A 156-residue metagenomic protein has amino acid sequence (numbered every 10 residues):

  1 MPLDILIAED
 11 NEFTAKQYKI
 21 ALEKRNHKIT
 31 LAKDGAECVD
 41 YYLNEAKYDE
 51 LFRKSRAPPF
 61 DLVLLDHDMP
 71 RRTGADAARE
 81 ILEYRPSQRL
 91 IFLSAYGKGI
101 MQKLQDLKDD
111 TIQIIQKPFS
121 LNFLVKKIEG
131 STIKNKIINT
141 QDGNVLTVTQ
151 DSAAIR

Functional and structural regions predicted by a protein language model:
E9: Conserved acidic carboxylate
E12-E37, L43, L121: Two-component/phosphorelay signaling modules centered on CheY-like receiver
K19, E37, F119-T132, K136 (+1 more regions): C-terminal output helix
L31-L62: Acidic, metal-coordinating helix/loop segments flanking the phosphotransfer/catalytic sites of two-component signaling
D34, T73-A77: Acidic catalytic/metal-coordinating carboxylates
D66: Active-site residues of response regulator receiver
P70: The feature encodes the CheY-like receiver
L93-A95: Hydrophobic/aromatic residues positioned on beta-strands within the core alpha/beta folds
